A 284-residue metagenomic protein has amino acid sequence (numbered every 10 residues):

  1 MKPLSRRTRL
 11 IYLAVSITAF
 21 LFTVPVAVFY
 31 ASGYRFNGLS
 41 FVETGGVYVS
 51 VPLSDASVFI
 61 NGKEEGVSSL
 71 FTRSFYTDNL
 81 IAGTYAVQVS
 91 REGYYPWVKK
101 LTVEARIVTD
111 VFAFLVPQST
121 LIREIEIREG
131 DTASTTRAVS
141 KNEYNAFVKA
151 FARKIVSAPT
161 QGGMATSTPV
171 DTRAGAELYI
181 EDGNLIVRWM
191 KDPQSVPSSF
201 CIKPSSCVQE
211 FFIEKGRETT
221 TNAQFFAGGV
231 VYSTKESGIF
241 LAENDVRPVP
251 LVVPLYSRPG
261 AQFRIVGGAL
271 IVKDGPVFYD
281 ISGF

Functional and structural regions predicted by a protein language model:
M1-G162, T172-I186, T221, G228 (+2 more regions): Short loop/turn and low-complexity linker motifs enriched in small/turn-promoting residues
A165-F284: Extracytoplasmic/luminal low-complexity segments enriched in Pro/Gly and acidic/polar residues that act as flexible
